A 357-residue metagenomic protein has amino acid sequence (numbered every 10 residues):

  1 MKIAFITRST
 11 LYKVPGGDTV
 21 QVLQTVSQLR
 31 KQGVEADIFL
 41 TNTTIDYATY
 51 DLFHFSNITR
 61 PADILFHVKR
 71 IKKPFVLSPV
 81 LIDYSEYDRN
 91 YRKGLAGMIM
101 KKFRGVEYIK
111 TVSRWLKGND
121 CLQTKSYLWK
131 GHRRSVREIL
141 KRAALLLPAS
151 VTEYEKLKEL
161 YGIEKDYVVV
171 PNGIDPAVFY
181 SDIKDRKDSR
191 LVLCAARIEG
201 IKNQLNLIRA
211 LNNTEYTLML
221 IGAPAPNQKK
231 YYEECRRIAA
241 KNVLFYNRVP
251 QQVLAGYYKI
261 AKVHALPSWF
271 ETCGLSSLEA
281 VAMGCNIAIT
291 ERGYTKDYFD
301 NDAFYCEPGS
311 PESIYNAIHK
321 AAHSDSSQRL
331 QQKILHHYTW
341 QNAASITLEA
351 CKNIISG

Functional and structural regions predicted by a protein language model:
F103-L146: Membrane-proximal helix-turn-helix segments that form the acceptor-binding/catalytic region of lipid-linked
L140, R248-V249, G256-A261: Short alpha-helical donor nucleotide-sugar binding micro-motif in glycosyltransferases
L147, I183-K202, I208-N213, M219: Conserved donor-binding/catalytic core segment of Leloir-type glycosyltransferases
K158-E159, E164-K165, V169, G173-S189 (+1 more regions): Acidic anion/phosphate-binding donor-loop and adjacent secondary structure in glycosyltransferase catalytic cores
L160, T217-V243, V253, Y257: Short, structured helix-loop element that forms part of the nucleotide-activated donor/catalytic region
W269: Aromatic "clamp/platform" in nucleotide-sugar-dependent glycosyltransferases that forms part of the donor/acceptor
N286-I289: Short hydrophobic beta-strand element within catalytic cores of glycosyltransferases and related nucleotide-activated
A303-P311, I318-S324: Conserved acidic donor-binding segment of nucleotide-sugar-dependent glycosyltransferases
